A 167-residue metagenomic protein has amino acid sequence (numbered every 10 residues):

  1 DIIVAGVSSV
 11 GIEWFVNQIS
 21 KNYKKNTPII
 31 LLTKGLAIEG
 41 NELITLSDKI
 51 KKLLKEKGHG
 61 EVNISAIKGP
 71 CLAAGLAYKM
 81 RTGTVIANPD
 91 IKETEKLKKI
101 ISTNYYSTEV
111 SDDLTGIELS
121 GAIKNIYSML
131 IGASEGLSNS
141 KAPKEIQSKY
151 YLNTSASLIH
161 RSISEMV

Functional and structural regions predicted by a protein language model:
I2-M80, L97: Rossmann-like NAD(P)(H) cofactor-binding subdomain of soluble oxidoreductases
N22, E56-N63, R81-V167: Internal alpha-helical scaffold of NAD(P)-dependent oxidoreductase catalytic cores
